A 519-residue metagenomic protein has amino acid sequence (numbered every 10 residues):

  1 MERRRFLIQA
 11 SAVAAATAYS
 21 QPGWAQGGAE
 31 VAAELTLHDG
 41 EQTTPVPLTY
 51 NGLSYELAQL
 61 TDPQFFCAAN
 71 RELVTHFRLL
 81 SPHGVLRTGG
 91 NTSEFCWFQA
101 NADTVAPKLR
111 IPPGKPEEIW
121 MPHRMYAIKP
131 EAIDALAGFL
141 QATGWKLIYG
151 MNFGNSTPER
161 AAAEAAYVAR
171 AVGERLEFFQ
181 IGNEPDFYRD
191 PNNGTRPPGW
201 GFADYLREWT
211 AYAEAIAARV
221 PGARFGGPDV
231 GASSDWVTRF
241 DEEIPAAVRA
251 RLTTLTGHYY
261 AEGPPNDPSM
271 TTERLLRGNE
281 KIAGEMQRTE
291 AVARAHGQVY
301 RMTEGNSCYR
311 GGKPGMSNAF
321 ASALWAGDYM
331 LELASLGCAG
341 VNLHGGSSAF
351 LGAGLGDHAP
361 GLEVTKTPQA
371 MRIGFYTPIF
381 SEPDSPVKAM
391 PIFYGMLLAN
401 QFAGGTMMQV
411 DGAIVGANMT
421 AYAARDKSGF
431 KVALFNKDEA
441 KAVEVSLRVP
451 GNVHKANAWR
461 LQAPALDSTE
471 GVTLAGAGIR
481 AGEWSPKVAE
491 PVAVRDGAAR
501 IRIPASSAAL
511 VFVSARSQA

Functional and structural regions predicted by a protein language model:
E2, F6-Y19, G23-I181, D186-Y188 (+6 more regions): Non-catalytic accessory regions flanking glycosidase/transglycosidase catalytic cores in CAZymes
M121-P122, P198, E273-L275, K313-G315: A short, structure-level motif marking secondary-structure boundaries and short turns
K129, Y205, K281-I282, S322: Charged, low-complexity surface patches
R189-W200, H258-A283: Substrate-binding/catalytic cleft of secreted carbohydrate-active enzymes, primarily glycoside hydrolases
T254: Aromatic-lined glycan-binding groove of carbohydrate-active enzymes
L275-N279, M316-A323, E382-A389: Hydrophobic alpha-helical scaffolding
M286: Flexible, acidic active-site loops/lids enriched in D/E/S/T/G that coordinate Mg2+ and/or position polar
A291-A321: Active-site clefts of carbohydrate-active enzymes
